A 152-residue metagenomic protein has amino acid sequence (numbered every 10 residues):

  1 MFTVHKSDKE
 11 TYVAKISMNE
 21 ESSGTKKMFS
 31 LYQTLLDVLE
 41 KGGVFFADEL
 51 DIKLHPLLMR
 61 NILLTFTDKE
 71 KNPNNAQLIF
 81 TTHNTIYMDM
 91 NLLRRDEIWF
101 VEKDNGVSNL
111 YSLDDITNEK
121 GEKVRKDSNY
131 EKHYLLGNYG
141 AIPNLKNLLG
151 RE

Functional and structural regions predicted by a protein language model:
M1-L36, V44, L50-L54: Conserved ABC ATPase signature
T3, N61-E152: C-terminal lobe/lid and adjacent interdomain/linker elements of RecA-like ASCE P-loop ATPase modules
L35-L39, F66: Structural motif corresponding to the C-terminal cap of alpha-helices
G42-V44, Q77: Residue-level preference for the first positions of well-ordered beta-strands
A47-D48, T82: Active-site flanking residues adjacent to catalytic metal/cofactor-binding acidic residues
H55-R60: Short alpha-helix of the ABC ATPase nucleotide-binding domain corresponding to the H-loop/switch region
